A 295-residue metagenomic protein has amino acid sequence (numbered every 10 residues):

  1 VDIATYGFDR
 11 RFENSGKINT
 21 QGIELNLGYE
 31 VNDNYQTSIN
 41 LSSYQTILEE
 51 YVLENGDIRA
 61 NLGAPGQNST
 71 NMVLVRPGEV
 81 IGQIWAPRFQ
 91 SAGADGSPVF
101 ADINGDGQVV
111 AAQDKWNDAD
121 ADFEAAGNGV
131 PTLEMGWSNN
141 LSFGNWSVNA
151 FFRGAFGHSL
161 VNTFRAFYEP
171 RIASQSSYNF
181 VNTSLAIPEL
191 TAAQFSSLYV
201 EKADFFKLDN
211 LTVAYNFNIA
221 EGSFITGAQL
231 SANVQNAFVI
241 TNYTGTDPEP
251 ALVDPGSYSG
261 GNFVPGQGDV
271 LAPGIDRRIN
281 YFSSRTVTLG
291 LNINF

Functional and structural regions predicted by a protein language model:
V1-I3, E13-G16, E30-G127, Q235-G245 (+1 more regions): Conserved small-residue
A4-Q21, N26: Contiguous, function-dense segments enriched for cysteine-driven chemistry and partner/ligand-binding capacity
T5-E13, T70-N149, I187-A203, K207-N210 (+2 more regions): Outer-membrane beta-barrel transmembrane strand signature
I18-T20, T132, F206, S284: Membrane-spanning beta-strands of outer-membrane beta-barrel proteins
I23-V31, Y35-S43, M135-L141, W146-G154 (+3 more regions): Membrane-embedded beta-strands that build the outer-membrane beta-barrel scaffold
Y29, N117-D118, A272, F282: Short, small/polar-rich motifs associated with maturation and membrane association, primarily at protein termini
A60, Q83, A94, A155-A237 (+4 more regions): Extracytoplasmic gating/loop element in the C-terminal half of outer-membrane beta-barrel translocons and assembly
G274-F295: Structural signal for terminal/edge beta-strands and the immediately following C-terminal loop/tail that closes
